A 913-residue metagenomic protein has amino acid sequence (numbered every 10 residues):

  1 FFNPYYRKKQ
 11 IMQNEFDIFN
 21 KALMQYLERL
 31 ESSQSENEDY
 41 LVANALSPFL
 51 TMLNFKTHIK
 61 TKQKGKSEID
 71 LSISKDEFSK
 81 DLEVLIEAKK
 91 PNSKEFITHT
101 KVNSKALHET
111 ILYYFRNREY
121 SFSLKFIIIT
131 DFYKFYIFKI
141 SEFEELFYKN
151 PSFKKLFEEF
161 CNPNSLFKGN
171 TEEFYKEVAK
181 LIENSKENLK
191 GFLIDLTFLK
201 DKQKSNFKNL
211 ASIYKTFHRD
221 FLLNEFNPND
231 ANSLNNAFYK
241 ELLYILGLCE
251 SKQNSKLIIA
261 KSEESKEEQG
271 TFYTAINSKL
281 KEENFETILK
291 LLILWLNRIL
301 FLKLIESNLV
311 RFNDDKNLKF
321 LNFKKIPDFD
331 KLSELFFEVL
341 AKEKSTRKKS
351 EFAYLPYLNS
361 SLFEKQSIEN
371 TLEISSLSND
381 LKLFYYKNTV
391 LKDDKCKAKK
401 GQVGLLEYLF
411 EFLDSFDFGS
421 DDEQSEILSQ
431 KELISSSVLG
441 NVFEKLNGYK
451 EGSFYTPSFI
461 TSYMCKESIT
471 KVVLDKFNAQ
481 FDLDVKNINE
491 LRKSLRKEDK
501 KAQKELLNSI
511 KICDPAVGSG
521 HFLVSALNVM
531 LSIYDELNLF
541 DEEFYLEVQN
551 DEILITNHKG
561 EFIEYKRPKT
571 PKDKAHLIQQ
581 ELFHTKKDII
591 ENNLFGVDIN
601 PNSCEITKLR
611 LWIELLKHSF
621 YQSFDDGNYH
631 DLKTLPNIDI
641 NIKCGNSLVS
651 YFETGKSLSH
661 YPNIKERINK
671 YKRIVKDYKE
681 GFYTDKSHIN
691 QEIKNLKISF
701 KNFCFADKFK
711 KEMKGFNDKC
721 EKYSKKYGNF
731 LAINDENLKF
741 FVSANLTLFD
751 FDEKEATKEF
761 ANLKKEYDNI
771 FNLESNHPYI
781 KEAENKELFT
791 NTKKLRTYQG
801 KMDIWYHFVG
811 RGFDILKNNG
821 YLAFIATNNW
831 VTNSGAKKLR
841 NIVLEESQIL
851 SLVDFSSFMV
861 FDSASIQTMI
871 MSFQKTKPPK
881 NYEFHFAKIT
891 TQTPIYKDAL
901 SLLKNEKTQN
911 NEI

Functional and structural regions predicted by a protein language model:
F2-A22, R29-E36, T57, Q63-L439 (+7 more regions): Charged, often flexible domain-edge or linker segments that flank or initiate folded functional domains
P48-T51, Q867-K880: Conserved beta strand-loop-helix elements of the APE1-like EEP
G655-Y661, A864-S872: Short, surface-exposed amphipathic charged segments that create phosphate/polyanion-binding patches used for binding
N791-I815: Glycine-rich S-adenosyl-L-methionine
L816-Y821: Short glycine-dipeptide loop
A826-V831, S857-F858: Conserved short loop/turn motifs at secondary-structure junctions
A836-L852: Conserved Class I S-adenosyl-L-methionine
F858-A864: AMP-binding (ANL) adenylation modules
